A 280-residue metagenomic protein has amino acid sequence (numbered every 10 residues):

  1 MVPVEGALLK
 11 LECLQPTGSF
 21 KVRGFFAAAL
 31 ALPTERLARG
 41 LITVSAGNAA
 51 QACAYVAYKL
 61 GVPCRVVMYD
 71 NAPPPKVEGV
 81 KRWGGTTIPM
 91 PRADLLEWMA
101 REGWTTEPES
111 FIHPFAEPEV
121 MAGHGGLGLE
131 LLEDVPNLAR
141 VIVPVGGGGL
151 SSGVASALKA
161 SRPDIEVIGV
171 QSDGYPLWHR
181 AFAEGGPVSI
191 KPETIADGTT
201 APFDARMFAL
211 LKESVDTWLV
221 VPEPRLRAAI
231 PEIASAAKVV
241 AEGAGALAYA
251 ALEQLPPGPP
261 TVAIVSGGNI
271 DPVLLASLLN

Functional and structural regions predicted by a protein language model:
M1-N280: PLP-dependent amino-acid enzyme catalytic core
